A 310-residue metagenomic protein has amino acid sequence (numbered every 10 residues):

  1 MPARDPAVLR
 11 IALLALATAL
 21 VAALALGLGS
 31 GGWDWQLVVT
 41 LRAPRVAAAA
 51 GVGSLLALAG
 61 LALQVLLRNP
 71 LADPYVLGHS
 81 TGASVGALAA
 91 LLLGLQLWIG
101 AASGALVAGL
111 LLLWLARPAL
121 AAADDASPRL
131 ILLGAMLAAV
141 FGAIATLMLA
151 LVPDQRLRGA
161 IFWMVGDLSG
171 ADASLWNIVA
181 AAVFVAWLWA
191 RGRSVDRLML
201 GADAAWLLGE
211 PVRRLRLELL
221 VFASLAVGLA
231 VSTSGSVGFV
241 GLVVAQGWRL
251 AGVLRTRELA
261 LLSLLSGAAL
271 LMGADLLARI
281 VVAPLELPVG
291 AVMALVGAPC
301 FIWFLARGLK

Functional and structural regions predicted by a protein language model:
M1-K310: Alpha-helical transmembrane segments in inner-membrane proteins
